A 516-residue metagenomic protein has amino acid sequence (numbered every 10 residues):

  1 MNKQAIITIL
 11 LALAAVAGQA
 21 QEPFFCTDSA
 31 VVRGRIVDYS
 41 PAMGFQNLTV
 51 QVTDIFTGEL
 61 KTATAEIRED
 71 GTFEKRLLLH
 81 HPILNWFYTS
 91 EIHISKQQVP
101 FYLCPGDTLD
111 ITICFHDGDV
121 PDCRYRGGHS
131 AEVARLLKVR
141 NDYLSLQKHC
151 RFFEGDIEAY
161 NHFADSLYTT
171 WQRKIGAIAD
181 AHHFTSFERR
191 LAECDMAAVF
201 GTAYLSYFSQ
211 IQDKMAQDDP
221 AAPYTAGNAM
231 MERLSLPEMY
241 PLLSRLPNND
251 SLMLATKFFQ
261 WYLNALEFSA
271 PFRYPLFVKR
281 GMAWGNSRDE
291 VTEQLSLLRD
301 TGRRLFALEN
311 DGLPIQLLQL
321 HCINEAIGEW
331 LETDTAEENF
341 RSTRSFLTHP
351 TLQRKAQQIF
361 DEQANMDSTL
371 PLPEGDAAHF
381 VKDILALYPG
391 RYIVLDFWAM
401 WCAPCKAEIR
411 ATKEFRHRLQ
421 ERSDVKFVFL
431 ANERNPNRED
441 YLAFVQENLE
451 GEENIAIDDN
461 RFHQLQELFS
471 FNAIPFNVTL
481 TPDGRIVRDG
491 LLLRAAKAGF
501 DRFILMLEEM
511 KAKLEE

Functional and structural regions predicted by a protein language model:
M1-F24, L514-E515: Bacterial Sec-dependent N-terminal signal peptides
Q21-F187: A non-transmembrane, solvent-exposed segment enriched in polar/low-complexity residues
F115-R391: Oxidative protein folding and maturation machinery
D376, L395-W398, R422: Exposed, low-structure sequence patches enriched in small/polar residues
D383-K406, T412: Short active-site neighborhood of thiol/selenol oxidoreductases, capturing the structured segment around
Y388-I393, S423-K426, L449-E452, P482-D483: Loop/turn elements at helix/coil->beta-strand transitions in domains of secreted/extracellular proteins
A407-N448, D459-E467: Structural microenvironment flanking redox-active thiols in thiol-disulfide oxidoreductases
E450, I457-M506: Thiol/disulfide oxidoreductase modules built on the thioredoxin-like
